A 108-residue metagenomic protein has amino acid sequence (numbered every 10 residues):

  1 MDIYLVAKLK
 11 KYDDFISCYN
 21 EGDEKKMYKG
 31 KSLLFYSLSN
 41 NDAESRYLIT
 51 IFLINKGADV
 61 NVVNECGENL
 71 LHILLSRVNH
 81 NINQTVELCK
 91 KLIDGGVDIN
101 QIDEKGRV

Functional and structural regions predicted by a protein language model:
M1-I3, K25-N40, V63-V78, I102-V108: Ankyrin-repeat boundary/"N-cap" motif
I3, Y12, Y47, T85-V86: Short amphipathic alpha-helical segments that mediate assembly, nucleic-acid/protein binding, or membrane association
L9-F15: Short helix-adjacent coil turns
I16-E24, I49-D59, E87-I99: Ankyrin repeat domain, specifically the short helix-to-loop turn at the C-terminus of the second helix of each repeat
Y36-L48, F52: N-terminal accessory/assembly segment that mediates macromolecular interactions
L75-R107: Eukaryote-skewed repeat-based solenoidal scaffolds used as protein-protein interaction platforms, primarily
